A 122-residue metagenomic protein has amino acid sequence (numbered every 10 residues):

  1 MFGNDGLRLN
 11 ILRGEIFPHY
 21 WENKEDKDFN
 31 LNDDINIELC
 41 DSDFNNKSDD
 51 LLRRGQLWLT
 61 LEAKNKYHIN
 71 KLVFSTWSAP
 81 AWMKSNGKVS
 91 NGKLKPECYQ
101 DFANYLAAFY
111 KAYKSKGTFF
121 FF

Functional and structural regions predicted by a protein language model:
M1-F120: N-terminal catalytic cores of secreted or lumenal carbohydrate-active enzymes
